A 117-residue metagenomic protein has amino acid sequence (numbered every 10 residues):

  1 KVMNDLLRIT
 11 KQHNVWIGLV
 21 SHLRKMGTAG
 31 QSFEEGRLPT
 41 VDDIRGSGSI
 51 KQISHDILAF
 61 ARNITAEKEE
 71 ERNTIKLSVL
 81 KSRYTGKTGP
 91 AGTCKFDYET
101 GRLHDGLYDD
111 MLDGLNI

Functional and structural regions predicted by a protein language model:
K1-W16, K25-I117: C-terminal regions of RecA-like/P-loop NTPase motor modules
H22: Active-site beta-loop-alpha junctions enriched in small/polar residues
